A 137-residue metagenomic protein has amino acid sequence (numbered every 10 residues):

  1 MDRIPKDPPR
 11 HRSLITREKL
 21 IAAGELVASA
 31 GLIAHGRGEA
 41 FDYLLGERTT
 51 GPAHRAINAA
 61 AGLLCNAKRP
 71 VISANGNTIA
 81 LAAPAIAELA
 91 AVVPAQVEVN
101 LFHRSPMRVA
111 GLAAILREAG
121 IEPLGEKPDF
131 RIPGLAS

Functional and structural regions predicted by a protein language model:
M1-Q96, M107-R108: Electropositive, gly/pro-rich neighborhoods at or near active sites that engage anionic ligands
A90-S137: Long, charge-dense
